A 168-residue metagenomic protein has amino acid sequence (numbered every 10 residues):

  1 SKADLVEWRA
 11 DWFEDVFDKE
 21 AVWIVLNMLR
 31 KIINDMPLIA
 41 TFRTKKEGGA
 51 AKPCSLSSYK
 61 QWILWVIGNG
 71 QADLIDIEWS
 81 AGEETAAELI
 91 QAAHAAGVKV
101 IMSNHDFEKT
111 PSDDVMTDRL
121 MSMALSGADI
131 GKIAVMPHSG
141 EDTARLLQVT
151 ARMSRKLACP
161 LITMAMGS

Functional and structural regions predicted by a protein language model:
S1-A95, K99-S112: Active-site beta->alpha loop and helix N-cap motifs at the rims of alpha/beta catalytic domains
L74, W79-S168: Catalytic alpha/beta core domains of metabolic enzymes, predominantly
